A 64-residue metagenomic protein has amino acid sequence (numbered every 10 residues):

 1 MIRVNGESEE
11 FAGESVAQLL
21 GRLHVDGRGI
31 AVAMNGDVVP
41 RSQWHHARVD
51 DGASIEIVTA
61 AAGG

Functional and structural regions predicted by a protein language model:
M1-G63: Ubiquitin-like/PB1-type beta-grasp interaction modules and other compact soluble beta-rich domains
